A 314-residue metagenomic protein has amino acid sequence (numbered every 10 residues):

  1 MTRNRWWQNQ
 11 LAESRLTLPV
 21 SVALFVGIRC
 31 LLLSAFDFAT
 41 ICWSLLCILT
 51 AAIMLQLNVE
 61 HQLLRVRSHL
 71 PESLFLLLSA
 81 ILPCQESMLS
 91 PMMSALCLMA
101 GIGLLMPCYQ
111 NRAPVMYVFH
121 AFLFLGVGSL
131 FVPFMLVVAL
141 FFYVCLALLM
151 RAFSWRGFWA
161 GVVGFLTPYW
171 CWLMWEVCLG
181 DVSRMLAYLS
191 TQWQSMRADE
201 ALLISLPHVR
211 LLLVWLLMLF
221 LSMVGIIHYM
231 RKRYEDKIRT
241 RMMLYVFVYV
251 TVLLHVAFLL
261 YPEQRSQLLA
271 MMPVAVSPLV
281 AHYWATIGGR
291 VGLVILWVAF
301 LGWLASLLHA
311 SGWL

Functional and structural regions predicted by a protein language model:
V26-L31, L186-L212, G225-Y229: Juxtamembrane membrane-water interface segments that cap and precede transmembrane helices
L45-H61: Transmembrane-helix motifs of polytopic, lipid-linked glycan transferases
S68-P83, A95-M99, A121: Membrane-embedded helix bundles of polyisoprenyl
P83, Y117-P133: Membrane-interface alpha helices of multi-pass inner-membrane proteins
G101-M116: Membrane-interface transmembrane helices that cradle and orient dolichyl/undecaprenyl
V138-V163: Perimembrane helix-loop-helix junctions
G225-V250: Membrane-interface helix-loop-helix junctions at transmembrane boundaries of multi-pass membrane enzymes, predominantly
R265-Y283: Hydrophobic/aromatic-rich transmembrane helices and adjacent perimembrane loops
